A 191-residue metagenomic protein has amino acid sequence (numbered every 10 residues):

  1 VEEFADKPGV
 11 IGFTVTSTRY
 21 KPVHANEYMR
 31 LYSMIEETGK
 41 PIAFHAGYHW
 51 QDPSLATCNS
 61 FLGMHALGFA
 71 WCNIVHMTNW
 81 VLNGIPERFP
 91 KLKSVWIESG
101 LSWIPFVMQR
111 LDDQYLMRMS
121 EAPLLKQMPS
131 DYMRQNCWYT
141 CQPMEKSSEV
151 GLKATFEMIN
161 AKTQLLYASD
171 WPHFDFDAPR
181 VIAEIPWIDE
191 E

Functional and structural regions predicted by a protein language model:
V1-H76, N83: Active-site gating/metal-coordination segments in enzymes
A46, D52, C58-G84, R88 (+1 more regions): H/E-rich (His + Asp/Glu) clusters that bind or coordinate divalent metals
